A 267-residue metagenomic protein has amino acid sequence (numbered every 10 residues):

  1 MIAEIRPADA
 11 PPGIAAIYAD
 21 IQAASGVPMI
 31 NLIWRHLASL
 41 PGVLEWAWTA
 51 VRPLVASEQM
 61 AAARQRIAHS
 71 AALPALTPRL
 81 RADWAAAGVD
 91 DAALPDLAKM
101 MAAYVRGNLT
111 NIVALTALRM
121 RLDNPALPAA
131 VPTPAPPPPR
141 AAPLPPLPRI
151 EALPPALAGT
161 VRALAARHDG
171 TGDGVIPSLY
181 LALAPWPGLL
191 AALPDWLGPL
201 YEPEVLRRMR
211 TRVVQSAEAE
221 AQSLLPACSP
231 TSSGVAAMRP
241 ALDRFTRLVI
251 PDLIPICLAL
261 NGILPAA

Functional and structural regions predicted by a protein language model:
M1-A267: Hydrophobic alpha-helical segments
